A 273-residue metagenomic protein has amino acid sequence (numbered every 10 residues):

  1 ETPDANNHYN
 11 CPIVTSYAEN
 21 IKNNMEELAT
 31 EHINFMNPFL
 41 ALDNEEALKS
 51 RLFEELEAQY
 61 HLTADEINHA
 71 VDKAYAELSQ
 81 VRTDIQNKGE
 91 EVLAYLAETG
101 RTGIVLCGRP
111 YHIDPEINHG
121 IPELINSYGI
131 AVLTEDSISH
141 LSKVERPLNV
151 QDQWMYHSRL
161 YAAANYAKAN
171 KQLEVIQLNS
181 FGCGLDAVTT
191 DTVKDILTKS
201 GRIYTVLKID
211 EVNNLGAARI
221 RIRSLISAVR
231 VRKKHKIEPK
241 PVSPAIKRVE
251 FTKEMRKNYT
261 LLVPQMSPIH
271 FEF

Functional and structural regions predicted by a protein language model:
E1-F273: An N-terminal assembly and electron-transfer interface module characteristic of large anaerobic redox and radical
